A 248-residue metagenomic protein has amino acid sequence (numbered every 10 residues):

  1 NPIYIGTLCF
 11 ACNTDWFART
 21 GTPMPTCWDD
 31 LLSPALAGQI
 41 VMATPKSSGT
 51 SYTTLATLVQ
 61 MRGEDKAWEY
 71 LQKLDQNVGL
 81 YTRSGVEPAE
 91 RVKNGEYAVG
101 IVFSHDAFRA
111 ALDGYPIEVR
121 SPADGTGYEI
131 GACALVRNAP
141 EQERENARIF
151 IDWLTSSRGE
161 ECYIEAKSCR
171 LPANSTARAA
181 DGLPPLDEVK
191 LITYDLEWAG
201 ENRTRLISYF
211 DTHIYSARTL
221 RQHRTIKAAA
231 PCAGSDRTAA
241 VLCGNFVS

Functional and structural regions predicted by a protein language model:
N1-K93: Extracytoplasmic ligand-binding site segments that recognize negatively charged/polar headgroups
A11-W16, A56, I130-E143, C162-E165: A bilobed periplasmic-binding-protein/Venus flytrap-type ligand-binding module shared by bacterial periplasmic
A35-A43, W153-A177: Periplasmic-binding protein-like
L36-I40, G95-A98, Y115-I117, N146-A147: Loop/turn elements at helix/coil->beta-strand transitions in domains of secreted/extracellular proteins
Y70-D75, Y81-T82, D113-R137: Periplasmic-binding protein-like
P88-A89, A107, A147: Short, hydrophobic alpha-helical packing/hinge segments within bilobed ligand-binding/sensory domains
A98-P116: A ligand-binding cleft/hinge motif common to bilobed small-molecule-binding domains
A180-K227, C232, C243: Extracellular/periplasmic bilobal clamshell ligand-binding domains
